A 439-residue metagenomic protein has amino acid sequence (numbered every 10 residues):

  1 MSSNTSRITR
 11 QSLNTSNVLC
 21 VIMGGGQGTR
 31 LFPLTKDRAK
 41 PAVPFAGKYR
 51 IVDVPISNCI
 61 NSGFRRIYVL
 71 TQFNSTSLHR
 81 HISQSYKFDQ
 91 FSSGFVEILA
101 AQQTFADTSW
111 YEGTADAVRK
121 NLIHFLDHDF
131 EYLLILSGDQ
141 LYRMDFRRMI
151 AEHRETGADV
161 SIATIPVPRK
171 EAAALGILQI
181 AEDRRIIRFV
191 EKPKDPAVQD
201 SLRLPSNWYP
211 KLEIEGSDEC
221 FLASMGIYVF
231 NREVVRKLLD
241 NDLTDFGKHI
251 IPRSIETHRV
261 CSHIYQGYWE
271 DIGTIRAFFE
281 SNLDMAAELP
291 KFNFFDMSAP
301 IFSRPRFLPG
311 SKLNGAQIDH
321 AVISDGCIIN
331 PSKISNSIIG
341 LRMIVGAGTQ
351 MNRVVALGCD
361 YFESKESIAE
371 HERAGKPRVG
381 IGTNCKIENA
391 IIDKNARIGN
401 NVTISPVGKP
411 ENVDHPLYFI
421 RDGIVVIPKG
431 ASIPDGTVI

Functional and structural regions predicted by a protein language model:
M1-I22, R30-E152, I180-E182, K237 (+5 more regions): Conserved N-terminal catalytic core of the sugar/cofactor nucleotidyltransferase
M1-V21, W208-D218, R232-I439: Left-handed beta-helix
G26, D139, T274: Active-site glycine-centered loops adjacent to acidic/histidine catalytic or metal-binding residues that shape
G28-P33, V198-S201, S364: Short acidic/His/Gly/Ser-rich catalytic and metal-binding motifs that mark active-site loops of diverse hydrolases
P44, T164, Q179, V229-N231 (+2 more regions): Short, well-ordered beta-strand micro-motif
R65-R66, D159, R259: Residues at the starts of beta-strands that form the adenosine-phosphate
V69-T71, T164, I391: Short internal beta-strands
Y86, R143-V229, N241-D242: Conserved core of the sugar-phosphate nucleotidyltransferase
